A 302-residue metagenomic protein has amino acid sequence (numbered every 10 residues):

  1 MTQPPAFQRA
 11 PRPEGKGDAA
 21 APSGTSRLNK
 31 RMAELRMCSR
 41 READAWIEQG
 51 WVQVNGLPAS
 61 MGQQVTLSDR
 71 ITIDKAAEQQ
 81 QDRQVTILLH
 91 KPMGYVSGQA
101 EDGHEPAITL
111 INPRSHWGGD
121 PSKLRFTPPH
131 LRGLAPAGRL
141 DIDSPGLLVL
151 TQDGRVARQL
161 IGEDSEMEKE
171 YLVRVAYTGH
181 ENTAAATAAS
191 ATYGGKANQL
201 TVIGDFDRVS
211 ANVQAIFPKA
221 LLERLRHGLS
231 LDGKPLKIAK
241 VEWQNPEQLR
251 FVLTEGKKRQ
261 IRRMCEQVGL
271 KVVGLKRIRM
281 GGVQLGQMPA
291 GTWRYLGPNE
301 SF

Functional and structural regions predicted by a protein language model:
M1-R9, K16: Charged, low-complexity terminal tails
P11-F302: Basic, flexible Lys/Arg- and Gly-enriched helix-loop patches that mediate nucleic-acid binding at interfaces with rRNA
